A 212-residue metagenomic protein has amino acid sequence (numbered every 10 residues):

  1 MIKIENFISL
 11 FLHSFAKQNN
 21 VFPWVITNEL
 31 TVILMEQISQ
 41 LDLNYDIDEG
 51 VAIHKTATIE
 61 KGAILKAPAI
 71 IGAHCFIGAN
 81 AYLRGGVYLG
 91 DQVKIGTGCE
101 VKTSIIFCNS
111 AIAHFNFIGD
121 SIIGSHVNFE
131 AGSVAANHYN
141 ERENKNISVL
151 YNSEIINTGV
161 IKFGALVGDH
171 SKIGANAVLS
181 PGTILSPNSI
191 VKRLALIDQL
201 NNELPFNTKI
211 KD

Functional and structural regions predicted by a protein language model:
M1-G50, K55-T56, T183, N188 (+2 more regions): Terminal amphipathic alpha-helical/low-complexity segments used for targeting or macromolecular assembly
I47-D48, K66, K94, I161: Short, flexible, glycine/charge-rich loop motifs used to bind or transfer phosphoryl groups or to couple energy/partner
K55, A79-N80, D169, N176: Fold-independent oxyanion-binding glycine-rich loops and adjacent beta-strand/coil segments at enzyme active sites
I59-G98: Glycine-rich active-site/cofactor-binding loop and its immediate structural neighborhood
I106-N109, A113-D212: Glycine-rich hexapeptide-repeat left-handed beta-helix
